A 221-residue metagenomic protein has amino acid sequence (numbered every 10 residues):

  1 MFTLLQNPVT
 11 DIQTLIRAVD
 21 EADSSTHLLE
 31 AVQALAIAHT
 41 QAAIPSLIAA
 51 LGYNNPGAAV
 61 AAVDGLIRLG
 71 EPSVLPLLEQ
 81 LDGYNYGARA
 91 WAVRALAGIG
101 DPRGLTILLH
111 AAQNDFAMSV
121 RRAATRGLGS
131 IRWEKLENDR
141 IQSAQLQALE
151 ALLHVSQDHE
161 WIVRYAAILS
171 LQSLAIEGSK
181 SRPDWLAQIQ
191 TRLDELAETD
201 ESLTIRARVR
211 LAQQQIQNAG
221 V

Functional and structural regions predicted by a protein language model:
M1-N7, R17, S25-T40, A49-G52 (+7 more regions): Structural detector for internal amphipathic alpha-helices that build alpha-solenoid repeat scaffolds
I12-D20: Short terminal alpha-helical segments
L15-I16, S46-I48, P76-L78, I107-H110 (+2 more regions): Buried hydrophobic core positions in alpha-solenoid tandem helical repeats
G87, S143-E150, D184-L193: HEAT/HEAT-like alpha-solenoid repeats
D115-F116, D158-W161, T199-L203: Short coil/turn segments at helix-helix junctions and helix-capping linkers within large alpha-helical proteins
S130-E134, L146-A151, V155-E160: Conserved binding-pocket/active-site segment within a compact domain
